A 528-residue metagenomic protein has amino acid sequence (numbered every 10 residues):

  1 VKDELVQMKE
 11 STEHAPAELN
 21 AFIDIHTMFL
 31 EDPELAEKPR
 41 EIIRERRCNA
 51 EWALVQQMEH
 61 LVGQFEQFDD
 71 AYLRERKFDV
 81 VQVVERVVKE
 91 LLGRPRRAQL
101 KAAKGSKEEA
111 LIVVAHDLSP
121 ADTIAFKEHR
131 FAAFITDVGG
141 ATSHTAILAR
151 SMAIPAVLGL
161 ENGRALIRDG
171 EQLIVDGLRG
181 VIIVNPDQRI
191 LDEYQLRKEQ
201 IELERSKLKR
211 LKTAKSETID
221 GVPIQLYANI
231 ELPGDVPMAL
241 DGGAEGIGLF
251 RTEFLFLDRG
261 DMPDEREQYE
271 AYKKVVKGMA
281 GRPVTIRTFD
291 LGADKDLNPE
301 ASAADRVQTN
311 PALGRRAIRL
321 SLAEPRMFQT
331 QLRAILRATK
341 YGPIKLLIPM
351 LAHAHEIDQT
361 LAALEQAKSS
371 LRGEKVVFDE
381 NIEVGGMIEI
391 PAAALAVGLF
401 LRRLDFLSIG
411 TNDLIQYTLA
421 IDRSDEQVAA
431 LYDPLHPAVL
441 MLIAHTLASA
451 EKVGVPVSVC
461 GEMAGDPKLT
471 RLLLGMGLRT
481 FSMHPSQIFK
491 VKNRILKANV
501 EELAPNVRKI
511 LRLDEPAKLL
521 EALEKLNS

Functional and structural regions predicted by a protein language model:
V1-G93: Conserved, well-structured core domains of diverse proteins
Q7-A15, A98-K104, S369-E380, R512: Short, glycine- and charge-enriched coil/turn segments that flank and shape catalytic ligand pockets
K9, D69-Y72, L91-A98, L336-T339 (+2 more regions): Structural motif corresponding to the C-terminal cap of alpha-helices
H14, Y72-E75, R164-A165, V376 (+1 more regions): Short, surface-exposed helix-loop/turn micro-motifs enriched in polar/charged residues
G63-S106, V175-K198, L401-Y432: N-terminal-biased segments
E85, I147, E270-K273: Residues on a specific face of well-ordered alpha-helices
L92-Q99, A103-D241: Acidic, glycine-rich flexible loop/linker segments
R205-S528: Conserved alpha/beta-domain cores
